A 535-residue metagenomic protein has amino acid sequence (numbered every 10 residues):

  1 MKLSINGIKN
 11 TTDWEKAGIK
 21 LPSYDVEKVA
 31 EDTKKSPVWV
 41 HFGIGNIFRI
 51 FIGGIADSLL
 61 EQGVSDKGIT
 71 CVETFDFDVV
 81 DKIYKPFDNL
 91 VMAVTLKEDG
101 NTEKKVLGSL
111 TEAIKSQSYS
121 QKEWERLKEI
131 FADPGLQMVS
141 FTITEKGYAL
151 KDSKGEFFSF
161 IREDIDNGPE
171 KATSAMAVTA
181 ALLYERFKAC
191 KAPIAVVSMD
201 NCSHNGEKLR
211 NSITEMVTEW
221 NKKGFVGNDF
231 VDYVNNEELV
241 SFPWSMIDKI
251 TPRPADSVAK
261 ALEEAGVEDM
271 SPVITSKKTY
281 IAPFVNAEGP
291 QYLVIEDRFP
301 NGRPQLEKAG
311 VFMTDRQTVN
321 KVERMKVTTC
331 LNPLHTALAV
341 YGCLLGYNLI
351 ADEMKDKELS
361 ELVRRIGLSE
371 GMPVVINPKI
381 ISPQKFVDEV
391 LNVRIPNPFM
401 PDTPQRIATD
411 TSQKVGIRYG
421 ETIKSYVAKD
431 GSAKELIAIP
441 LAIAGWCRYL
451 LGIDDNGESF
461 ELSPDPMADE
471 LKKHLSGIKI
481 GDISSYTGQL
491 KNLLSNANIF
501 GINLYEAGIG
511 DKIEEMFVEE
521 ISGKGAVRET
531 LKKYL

Functional and structural regions predicted by a protein language model:
M1-L535: Substrate/ligand-engaging "lid" and interaction regions
